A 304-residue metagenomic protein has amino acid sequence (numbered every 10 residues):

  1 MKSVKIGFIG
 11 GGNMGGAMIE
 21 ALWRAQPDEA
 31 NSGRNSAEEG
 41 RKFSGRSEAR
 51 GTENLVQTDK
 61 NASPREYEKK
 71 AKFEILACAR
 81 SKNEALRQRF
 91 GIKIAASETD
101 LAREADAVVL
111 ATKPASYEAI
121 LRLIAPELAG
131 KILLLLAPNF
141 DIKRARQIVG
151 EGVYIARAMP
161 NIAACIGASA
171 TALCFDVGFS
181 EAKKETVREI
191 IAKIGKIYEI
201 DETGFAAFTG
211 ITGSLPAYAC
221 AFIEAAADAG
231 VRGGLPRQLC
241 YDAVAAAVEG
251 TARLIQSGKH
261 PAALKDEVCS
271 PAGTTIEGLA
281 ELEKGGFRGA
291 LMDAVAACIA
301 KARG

Functional and structural regions predicted by a protein language model:
M1-A96, I148, A168-S169, V231-R232: NAD(P)+-binding Rossmann beta1-loop-alpha1 motif at the extreme N-terminus of oxidoreductases
K2, S63, D242-G304: NAD(P)-dependent Rossmann-like dehydrogenase/reductase catalytic/cofactor-binding core
G15-E20, R89-F90, E98-L173: Rossmann-like NAD(P)(H) cofactor-binding subdomain of soluble oxidoreductases
L76-C78, A95, L134, A156-A158 (+1 more regions): Hydrophobic/aromatic beta-strand patches that form the interior of the parallel beta-sheet core in alpha/beta enzyme
A79-K82, P138-F140, P160-A164, A246-V248 (+1 more regions): Glycine-rich beta-alpha junction loops
R144-Y154, A170-A207, A219-S257, K301: Internal alpha-helical scaffold of NAD(P)-dependent oxidoreductase catalytic cores
A156, F205-G210, P261-D266: Short pre-catalytic strand/loop immediately N-terminal to key active-site residues, enriched for Gly-Thr
